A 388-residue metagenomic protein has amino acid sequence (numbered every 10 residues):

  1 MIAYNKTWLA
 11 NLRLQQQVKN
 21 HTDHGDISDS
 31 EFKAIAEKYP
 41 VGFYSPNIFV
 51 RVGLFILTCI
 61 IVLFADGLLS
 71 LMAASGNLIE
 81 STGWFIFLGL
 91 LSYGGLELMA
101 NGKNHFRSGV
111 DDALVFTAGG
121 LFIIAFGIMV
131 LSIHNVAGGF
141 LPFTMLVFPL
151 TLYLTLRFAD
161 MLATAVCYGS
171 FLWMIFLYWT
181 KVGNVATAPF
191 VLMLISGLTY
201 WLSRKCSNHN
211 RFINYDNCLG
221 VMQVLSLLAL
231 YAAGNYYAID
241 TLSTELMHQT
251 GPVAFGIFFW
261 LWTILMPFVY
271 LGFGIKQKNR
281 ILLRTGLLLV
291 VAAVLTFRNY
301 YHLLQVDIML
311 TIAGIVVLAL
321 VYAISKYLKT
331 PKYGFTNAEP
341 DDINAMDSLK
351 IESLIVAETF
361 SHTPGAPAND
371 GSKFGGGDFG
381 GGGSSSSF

Functional and structural regions predicted by a protein language model:
M1-F388: Alpha-helical multi-pass membrane segments and their bilayer interfacial helix-loop junctions
